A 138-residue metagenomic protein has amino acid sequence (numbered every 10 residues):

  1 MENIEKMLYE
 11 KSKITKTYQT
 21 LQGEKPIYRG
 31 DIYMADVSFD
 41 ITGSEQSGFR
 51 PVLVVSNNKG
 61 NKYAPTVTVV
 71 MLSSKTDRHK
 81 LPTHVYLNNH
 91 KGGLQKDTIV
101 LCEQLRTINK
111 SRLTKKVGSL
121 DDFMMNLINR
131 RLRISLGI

Functional and structural regions predicted by a protein language model:
M1-K11, K25, N89-I138: C-terminal terminal-subdomain/extension
S12-K16: N-terminal intrinsically disordered, low-complexity tails
L21-P26, G43: Short, surface-exposed secondary-structure edge patches
T42-F49, L53-H90: Compact nucleic-acid interaction/catalytic patches
